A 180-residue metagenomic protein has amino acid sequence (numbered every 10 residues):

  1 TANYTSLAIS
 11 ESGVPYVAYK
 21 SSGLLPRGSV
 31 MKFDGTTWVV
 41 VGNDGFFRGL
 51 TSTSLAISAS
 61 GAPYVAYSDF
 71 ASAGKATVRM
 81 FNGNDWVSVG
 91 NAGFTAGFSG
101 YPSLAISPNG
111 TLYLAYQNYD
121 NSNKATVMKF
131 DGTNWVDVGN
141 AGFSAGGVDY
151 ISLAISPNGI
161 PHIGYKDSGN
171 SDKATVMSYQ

Functional and structural regions predicted by a protein language model:
T1-Q180: Extracellular, repeat-based ectodomains that mediate carbohydrate processing or recognition
